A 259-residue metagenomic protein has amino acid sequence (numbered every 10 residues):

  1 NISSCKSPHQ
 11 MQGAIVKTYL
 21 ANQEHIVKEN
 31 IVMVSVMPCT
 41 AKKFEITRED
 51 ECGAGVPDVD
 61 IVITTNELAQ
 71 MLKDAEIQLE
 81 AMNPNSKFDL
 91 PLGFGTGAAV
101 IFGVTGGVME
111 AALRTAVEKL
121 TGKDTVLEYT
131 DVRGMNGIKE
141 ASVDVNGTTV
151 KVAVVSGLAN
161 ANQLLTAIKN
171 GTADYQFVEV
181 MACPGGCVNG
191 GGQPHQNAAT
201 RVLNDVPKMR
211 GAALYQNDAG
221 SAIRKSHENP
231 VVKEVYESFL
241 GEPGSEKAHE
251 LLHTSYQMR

Functional and structural regions predicted by a protein language model:
N1-R259: Iron-sulfur-associated redox domains of electron-transfer enzymes in respiratory and anaerobic energy metabolism
